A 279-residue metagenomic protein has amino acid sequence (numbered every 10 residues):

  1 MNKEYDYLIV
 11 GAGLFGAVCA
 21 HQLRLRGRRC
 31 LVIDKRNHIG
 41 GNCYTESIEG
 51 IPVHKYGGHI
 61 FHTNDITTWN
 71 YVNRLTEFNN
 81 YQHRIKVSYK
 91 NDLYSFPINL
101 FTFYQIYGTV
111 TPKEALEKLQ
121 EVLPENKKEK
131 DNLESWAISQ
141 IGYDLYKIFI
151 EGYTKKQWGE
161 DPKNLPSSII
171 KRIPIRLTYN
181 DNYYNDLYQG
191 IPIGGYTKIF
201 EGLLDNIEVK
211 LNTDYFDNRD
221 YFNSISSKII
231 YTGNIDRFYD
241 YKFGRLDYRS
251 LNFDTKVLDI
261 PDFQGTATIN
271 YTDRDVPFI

Functional and structural regions predicted by a protein language model:
Y5-V32: N-terminal Rossmann-like FAD-binding beta1-loop-alpha1 element of flavoenzymes
V10-A12, I33-K35, T63-N64, G194 (+2 more regions): Short His-Asn-centered micro-motif
R24-E49: Glycine-rich FAD pyrophosphate-binding loop
R26, D214-I279: Mid-domain catalytic core of redox enzymes that form a hydrophobic substrate pocket/lid adjacent to a catalytic redox
R29, P52, E77, E208-K210: Conserved beta-strand segments of alpha/beta enzyme cores
T45-Y71: N-terminal glycine-rich dinucleotide-binding loop that anchors FAD/FMN and/or NAD(P) in oxidoreductases
T68-K90, L145-I148: A short alpha-helix-loop-beta-strand transition element characteristic of N-terminal alpha/beta dinucleotide-binding
V87-S95, L100-K228, T232-Y241: Active-site/ligand-binding neighborhood in enzyme catalytic cores
